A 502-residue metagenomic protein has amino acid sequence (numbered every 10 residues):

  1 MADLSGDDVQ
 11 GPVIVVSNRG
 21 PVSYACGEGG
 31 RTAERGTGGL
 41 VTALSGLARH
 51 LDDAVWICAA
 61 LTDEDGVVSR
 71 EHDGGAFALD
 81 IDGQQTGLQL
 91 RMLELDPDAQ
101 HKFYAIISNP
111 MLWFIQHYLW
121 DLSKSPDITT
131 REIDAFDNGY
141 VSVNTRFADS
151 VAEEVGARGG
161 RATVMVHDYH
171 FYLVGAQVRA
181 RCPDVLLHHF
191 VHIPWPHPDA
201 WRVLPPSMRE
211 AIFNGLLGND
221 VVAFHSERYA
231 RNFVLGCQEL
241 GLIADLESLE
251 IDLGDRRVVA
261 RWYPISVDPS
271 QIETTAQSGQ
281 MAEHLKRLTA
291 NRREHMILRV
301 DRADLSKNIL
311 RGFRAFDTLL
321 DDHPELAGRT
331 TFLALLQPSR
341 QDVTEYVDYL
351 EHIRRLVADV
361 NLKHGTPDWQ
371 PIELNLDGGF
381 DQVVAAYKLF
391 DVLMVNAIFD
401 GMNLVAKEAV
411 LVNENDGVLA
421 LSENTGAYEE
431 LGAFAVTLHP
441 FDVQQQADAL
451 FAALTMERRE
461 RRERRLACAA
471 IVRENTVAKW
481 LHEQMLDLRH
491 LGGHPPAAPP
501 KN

Functional and structural regions predicted by a protein language model:
M1-N502: Catalytic cores of carbohydrate-active enzymes across secretory and cytosolic contexts
